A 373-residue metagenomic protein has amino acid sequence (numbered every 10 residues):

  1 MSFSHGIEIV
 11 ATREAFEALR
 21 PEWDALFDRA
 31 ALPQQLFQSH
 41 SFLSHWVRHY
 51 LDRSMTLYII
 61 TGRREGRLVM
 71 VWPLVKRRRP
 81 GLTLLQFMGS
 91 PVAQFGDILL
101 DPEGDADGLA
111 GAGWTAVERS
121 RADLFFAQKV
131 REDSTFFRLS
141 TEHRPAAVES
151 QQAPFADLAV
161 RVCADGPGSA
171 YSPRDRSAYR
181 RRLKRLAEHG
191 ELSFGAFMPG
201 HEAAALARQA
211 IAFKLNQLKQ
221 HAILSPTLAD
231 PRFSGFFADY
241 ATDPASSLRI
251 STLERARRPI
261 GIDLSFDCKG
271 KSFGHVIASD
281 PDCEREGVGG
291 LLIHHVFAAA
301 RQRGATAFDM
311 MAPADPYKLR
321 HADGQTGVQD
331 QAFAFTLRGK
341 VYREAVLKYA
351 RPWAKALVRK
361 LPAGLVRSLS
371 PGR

Functional and structural regions predicted by a protein language model:
S2-H5, R13, F137-A170, R255 (+3 more regions): Active-site/acyl-donor-binding loops of N-acyltransferases
G6-L85, K129-A153, V162-C163, P167-E284: A conserved beta-strand-loop-helix scaffold within acyl/acetyltransferase catalytic domains
I59, R63, D101-T115, S225-R343: Aromatic (often tryptophan-rich) hydrophobic motifs at membrane interfaces
I98-P102, G195-F197: Acyl-group handling in specialized metabolite and lipid biosynthesis
D107, V117-T135: ATP-hydrolysis module of ASCE/P-loop NTPase motor domains, specifically the Walker B Asp-Glu catalytic pair
F125-A127, G195, A307-D309: Short catalytic-loop micro-motif centered on adjacent basic/acidic residues
